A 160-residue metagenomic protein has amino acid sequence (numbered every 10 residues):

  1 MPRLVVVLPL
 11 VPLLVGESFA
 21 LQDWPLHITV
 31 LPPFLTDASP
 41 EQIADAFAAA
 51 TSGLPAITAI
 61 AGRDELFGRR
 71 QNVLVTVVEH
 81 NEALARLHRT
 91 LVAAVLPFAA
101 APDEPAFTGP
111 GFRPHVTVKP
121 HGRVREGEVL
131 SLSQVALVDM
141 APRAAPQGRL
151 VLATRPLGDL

Functional and structural regions predicted by a protein language model:
M1-I60, N81-D139, R143, A153-L160: Basic, often amphipathic N-terminal segments
F34, F67-G68: Feature marks short, surface-exposed loop/turn motifs that line or immediately flank catalytic pockets and channel
G62-E65: Short edge beta-strands and adjacent beta->alpha junctions
R69-N72, G111: Short acidic/glycine-enriched loop/turn segments that link adjacent beta-strands
N72-A83: Short histidine-centered catalytic/ligand-binding loop motif
P146-G148: A two-mode feature
